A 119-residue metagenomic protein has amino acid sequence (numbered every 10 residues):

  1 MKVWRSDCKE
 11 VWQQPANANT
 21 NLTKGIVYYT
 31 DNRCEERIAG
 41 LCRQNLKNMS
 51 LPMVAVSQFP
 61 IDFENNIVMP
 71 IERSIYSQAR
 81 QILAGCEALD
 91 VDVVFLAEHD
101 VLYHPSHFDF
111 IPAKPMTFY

Functional and structural regions predicted by a protein language model:
V3-G40: N-proximal low-complexity "stem/linker" segments adjacent to membrane-targeting elements
E35-R37, D62-E64, Y103-S106: Short catalytic/ligand-binding loop motif for oxyanion handling, primarily in non-cytosolic enzymes, centered on
G40-L51: Short, acidic, metal-binding catalytic loop of nucleotide-sugar glycosyltransferases
A55-A88: Active-site-proximal specificity loops/subdomain of glycosyltransferases
V94: Short aromatic/hydrophobic "clamp" motif used to bind/position activated sugar donors
E98-L102: The conserved acidic donor/metal-binding loop of glycosyltransferases
S106-Y119: Conserved donor-nucleotide/metal-binding helix-loop-beta segment in metal-dependent transferases, i.e., the alpha-helix
